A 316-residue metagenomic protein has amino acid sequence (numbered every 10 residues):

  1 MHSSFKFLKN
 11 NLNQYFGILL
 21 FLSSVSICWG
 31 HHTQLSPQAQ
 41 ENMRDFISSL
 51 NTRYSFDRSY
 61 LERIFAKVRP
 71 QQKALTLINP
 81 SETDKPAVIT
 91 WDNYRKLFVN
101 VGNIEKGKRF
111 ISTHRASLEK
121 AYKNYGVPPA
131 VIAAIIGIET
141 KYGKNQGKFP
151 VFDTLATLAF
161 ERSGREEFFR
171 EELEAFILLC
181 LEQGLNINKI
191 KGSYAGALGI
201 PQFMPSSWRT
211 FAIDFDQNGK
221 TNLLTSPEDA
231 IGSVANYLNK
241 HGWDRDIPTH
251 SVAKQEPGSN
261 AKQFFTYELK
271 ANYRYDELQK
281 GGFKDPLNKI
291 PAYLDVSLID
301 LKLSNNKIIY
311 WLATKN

Functional and structural regions predicted by a protein language model:
M1-R165, R170, A175-K191, G196 (+1 more regions): Cell-wall glycan-active module
Q202: Functionally critical loop-and-helix segments that line ligand-binding/catalytic clefts of soluble enzyme domains
